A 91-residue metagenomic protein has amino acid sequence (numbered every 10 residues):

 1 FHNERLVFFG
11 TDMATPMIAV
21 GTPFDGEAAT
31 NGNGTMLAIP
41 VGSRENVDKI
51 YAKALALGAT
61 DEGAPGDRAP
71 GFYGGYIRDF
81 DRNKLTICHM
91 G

Functional and structural regions predicted by a protein language model:
F1-M17: Core segments of cupin and vicinal oxygen chelate
D12, A28-K53, Y73-R78: Vicinal oxygen chelate
P16-I18, T35, N83: Change "...and in nucleic-acid phosphodiester-cleaving endonucleases..." to "...and in nucleic-acid processing enzymes
A19, T30, K49, L85-I87: Short acidic, gly/pro-rich beta-turn/loop elements at beta-sheet edges and active-site/ligand-binding grooves
G21, A38-P40, A64, C88: A cross-family glycoside hydrolase active-site/sugar-binding cleft signature
G21-E27: Short beta-strand/turn micro-motifs at beta-sheet edges
Y51-G91: Vicinal oxygen chelate
